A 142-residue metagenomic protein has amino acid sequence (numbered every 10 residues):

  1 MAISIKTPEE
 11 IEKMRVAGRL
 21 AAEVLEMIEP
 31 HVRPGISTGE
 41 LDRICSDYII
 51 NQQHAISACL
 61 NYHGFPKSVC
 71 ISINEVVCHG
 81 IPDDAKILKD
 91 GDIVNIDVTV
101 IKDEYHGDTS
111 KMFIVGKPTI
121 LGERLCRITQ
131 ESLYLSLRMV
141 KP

Functional and structural regions predicted by a protein language model:
M1-P142: Active-site neighborhoods and metal-handling regions in enzymes and metal-associated proteins
